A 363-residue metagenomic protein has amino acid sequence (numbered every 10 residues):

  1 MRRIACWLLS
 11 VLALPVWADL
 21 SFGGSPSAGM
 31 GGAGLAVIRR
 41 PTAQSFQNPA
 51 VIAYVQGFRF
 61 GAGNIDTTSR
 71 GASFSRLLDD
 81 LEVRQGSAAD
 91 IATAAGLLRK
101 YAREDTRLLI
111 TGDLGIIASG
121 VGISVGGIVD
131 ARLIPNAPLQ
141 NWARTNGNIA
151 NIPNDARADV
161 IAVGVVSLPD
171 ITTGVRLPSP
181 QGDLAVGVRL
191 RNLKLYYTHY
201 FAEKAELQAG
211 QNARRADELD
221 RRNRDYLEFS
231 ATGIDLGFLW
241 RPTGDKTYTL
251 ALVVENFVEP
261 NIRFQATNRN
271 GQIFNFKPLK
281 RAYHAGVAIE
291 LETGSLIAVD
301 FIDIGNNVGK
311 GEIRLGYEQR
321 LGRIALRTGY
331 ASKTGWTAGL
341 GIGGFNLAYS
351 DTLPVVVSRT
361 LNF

Functional and structural regions predicted by a protein language model:
M1-I4, S179: Positively charged n-region of N-terminal signal peptides that target proteins for export
C6-L9: Sec-dependent N-terminal signal peptides
A13-A18: N-terminal signal peptide c-region/cleavage motif recognized by signal peptidases
D19-F363: Subset of outer-membrane beta-barrel
